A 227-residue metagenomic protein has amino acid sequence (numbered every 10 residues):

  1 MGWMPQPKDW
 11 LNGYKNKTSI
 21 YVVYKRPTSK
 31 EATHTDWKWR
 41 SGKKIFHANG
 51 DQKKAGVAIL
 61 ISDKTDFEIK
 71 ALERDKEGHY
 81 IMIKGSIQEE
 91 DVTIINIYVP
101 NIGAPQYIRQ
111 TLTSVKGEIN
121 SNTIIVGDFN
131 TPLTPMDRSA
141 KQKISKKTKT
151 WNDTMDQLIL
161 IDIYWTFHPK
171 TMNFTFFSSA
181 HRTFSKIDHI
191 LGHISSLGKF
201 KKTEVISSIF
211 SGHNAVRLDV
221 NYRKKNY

Functional and structural regions predicted by a protein language model:
M1-Y227: A shared catalytic/ligand-binding motif for oxyanion handling
